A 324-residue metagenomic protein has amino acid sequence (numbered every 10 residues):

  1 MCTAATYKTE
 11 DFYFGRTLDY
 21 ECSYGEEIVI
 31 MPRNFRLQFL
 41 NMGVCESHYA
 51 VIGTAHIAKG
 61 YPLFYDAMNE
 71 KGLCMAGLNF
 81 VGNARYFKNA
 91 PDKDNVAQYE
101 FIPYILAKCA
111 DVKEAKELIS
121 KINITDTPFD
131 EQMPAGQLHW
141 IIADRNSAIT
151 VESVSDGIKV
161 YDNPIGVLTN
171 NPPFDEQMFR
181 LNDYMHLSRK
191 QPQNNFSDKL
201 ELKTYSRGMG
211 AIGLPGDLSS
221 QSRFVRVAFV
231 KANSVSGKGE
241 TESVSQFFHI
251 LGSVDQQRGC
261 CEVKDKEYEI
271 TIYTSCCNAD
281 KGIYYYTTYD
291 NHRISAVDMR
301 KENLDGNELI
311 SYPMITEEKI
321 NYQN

Functional and structural regions predicted by a protein language model:
M1-K93, K121, D126, S311-I315 (+2 more regions): A contiguous strand-loop segment
M1-Y13, T127-D130, A135-G136, D144-S147 (+1 more regions): C-terminus-biased signal that marks the final domain/tail of proteins
Y20-C22, V81-N83, D156-K159, G166 (+1 more regions): Short, surface-exposed beta-strand-loop junctions and turns on beta-sheet-rich folds
I28, M68, I149-S153, K159 (+1 more regions): Broad, structure-driven detector of short, well-ordered beta-strand segments within folded domains
M75-G77, V160, Y284-T287: Short hydrophobic/aromatic-rich beta-strand segments that constitute the beta-sheet cores of beta-sandwich/beta-barrel
D92-P128, E240-F248: Proteins synthesized as precursors that undergo proteolytic processing into mature forms
V112, K116-E152: Aromatic- and glycine-enriched pocket-lining scaffold segments that form the walls of small-molecule binding clefts
